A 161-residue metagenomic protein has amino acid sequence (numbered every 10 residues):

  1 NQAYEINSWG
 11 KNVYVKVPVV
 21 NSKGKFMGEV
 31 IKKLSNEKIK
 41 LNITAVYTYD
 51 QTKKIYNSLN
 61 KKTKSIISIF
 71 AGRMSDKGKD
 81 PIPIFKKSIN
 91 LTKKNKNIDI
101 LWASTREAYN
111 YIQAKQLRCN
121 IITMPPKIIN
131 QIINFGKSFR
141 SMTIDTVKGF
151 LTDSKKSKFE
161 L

Functional and structural regions predicted by a protein language model:
N1, S8, K155, F159-L161: Mobile acidic interaction elements
N1-E37, A71-M74: Active-site beta->alpha loop and helix N-cap motifs at the rims of alpha/beta catalytic domains
K25, K32, I39-N130, G136-S157: Catalytic alpha/beta core domains of metabolic enzymes, predominantly
